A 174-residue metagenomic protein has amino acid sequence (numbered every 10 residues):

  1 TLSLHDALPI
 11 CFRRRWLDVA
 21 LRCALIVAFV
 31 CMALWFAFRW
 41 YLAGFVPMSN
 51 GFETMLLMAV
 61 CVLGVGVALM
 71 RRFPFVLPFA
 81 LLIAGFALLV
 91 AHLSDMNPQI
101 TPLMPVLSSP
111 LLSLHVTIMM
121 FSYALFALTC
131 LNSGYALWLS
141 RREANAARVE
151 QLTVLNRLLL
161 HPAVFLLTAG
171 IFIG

Functional and structural regions predicted by a protein language model:
T1, L34-M55, M96-M120, R148 (+1 more regions): Membrane-interface interhelical loops and short amphipathic "cap" helices that link adjacent transmembrane segments
L2-L8: Short, small-residue-biased leader/transition segments that mark boundaries at the very start of proteins
S3, L56-R71, I118-A136: Hydrophobic cores of alpha-helical transmembrane segments in multi-pass inner/ER membrane proteins, independent
C11-M48, F52-E53, V60-G64, F73: Hydrophobic alpha-helical transmembrane segments corresponding to the first two to three helices of multi-pass helical
F12-R15, F38-F45, L69, F73 (+3 more regions): Juxtamembrane transmembrane-helix termini
R15-A28, F75-L82, V149-A163: Membrane-interfacial loop-to-transmembrane alpha-helix junctions, especially the N-terminal start
E53-H92: Phosphate/diphosphate-binding loops
